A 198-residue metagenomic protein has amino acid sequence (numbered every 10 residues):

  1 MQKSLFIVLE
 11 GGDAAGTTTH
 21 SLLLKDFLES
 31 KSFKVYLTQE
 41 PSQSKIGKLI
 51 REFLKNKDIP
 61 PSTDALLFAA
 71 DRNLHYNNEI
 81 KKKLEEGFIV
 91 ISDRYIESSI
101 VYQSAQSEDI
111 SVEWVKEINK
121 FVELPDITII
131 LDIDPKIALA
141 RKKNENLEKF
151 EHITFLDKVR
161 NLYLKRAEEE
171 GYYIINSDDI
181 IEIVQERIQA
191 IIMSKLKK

Functional and structural regions predicted by a protein language model:
Q2-F6: Pre-Walker A (Motif I) flank of P-loop NTPase domains
L9: Hydrophobic anchor at the beta1->P-loop junction of P-loop NTPases
A14: Walker A (P-loop) phosphate-binding loop of P-loop NTPases
T17: Conserved lysine of the Walker
H20: Hydrophobic positions on the alpha1 helix immediately C-terminal to the Walker A/P-loop
K25, K136-K198: NTP-dependent small-molecule kinase module
F33-K120: ATP-dependent small-molecule kinase phosphotransfer cores that center on conserved nucleotide phosphate-binding segments
R94-N161: A glycine- and Lys/Arg-enriched "phosphate-lid" helix/loop adjacent to the NTP-binding pocket of small-molecule kinases
